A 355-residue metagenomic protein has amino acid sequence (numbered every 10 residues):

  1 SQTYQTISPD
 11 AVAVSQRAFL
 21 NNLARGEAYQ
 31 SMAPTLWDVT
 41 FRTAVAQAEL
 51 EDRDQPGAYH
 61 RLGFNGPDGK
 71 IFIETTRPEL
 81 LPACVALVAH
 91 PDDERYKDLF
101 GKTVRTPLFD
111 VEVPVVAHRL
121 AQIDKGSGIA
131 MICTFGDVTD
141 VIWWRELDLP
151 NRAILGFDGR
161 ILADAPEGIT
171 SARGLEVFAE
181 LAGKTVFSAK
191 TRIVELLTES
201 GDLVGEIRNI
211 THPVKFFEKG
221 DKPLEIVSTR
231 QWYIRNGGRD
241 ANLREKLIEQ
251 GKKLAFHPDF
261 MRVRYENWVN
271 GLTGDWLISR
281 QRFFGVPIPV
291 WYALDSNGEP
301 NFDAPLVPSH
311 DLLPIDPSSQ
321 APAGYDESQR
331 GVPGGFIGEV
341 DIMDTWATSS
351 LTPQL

Functional and structural regions predicted by a protein language model:
S1-K70, K125-S296, S349: Residue patterns forming the tRNA-binding/recognition surfaces of aminoacyl-tRNA synthetases and related DALR
Q5, L23, E74, L80 (+7 more regions): Short conserved micro-motifs on helix faces and helix-strand junctions that flank and scaffold key functional residues
L20, P78-L80, R95, L120-Q122 (+7 more regions): N-terminal hydrophobic or amphipathic segments with adjacent small-residue motifs that include Sec signal peptides
A48-L50, K70, T75-T76, D92 (+6 more regions): Generic recognition of flexible, low-complexity loop/linker segments
P67-I129, D137-I142: Protease-associated
T75-L81, A117-Q122, G168-T170, T229-Y233 (+3 more regions): A short, sequence-level motif marking secondary-structure junctions
D93-L120, K222-I248, G331-L355: Conserved oxyanion/phosphate-binding beta-strand-loop segments in alpha/beta enzyme cores
R119, L147-G159, Q281-F284, P289-D295 (+2 more regions): Alpha-helical recognition segments enriched in aromatics with Gly/Pro capping that present substrate-recognition
